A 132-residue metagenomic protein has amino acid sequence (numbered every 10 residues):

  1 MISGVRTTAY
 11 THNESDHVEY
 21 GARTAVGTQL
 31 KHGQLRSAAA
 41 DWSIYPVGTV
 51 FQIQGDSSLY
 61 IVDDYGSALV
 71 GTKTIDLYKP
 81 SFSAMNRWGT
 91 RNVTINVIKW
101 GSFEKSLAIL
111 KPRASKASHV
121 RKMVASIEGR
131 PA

Functional and structural regions predicted by a protein language model:
M1-A132: Solvent-exposed, well-ordered loop and adjacent helix/strand elements within mature globular domains that form
